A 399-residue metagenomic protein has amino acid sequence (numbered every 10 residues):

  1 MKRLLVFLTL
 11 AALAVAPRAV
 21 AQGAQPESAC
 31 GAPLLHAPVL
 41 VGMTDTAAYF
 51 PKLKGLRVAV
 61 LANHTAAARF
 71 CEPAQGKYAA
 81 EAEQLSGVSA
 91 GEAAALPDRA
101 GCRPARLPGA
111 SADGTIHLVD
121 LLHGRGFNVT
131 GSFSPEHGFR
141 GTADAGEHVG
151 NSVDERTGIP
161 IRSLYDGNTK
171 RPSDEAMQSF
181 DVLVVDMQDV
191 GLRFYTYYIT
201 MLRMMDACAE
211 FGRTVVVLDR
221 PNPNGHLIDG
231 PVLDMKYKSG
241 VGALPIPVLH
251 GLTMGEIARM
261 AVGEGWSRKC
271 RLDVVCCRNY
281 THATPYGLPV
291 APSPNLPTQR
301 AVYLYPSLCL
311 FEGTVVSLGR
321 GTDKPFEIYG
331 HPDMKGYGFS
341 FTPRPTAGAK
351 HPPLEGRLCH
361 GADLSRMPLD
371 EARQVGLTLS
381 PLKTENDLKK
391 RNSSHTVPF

Functional and structural regions predicted by a protein language model:
V6-A16: Bacterial N-terminal signal peptides
P104, P325, G330-F399: Conserved functional hotspot residues or short segments at active or partner-binding sites across diverse domains
T130-E136, L218: Short internal beta-strands
G141-A145, V216-K238: Glycine-rich, charge-decorated loop segments at or immediately adjacent to ligand/cofactor-binding or catalytic sites
A145-S179: Glycine-rich oxoanion-binding loops at beta->alpha junctions
D189-M201: Glycine/threonine-rich flexible loop motifs
K238-L308: Conserved anion/nucleotide-ligand pocket segment
N279-H360: Glycine-rich, aromatic-lined ligand/substrate-binding cores of catalytic and carbohydrate-binding domains
